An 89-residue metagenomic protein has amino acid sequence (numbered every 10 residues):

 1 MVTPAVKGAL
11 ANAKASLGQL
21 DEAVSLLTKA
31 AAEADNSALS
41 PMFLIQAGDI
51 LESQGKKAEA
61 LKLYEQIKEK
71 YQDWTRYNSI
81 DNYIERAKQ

Functional and structural regions predicted by a protein language model:
M1-T3, A31-L39, K68-I80: Short solvent-exposed coil/turn linkers within tandem alpha-helical repeat scaffolds
